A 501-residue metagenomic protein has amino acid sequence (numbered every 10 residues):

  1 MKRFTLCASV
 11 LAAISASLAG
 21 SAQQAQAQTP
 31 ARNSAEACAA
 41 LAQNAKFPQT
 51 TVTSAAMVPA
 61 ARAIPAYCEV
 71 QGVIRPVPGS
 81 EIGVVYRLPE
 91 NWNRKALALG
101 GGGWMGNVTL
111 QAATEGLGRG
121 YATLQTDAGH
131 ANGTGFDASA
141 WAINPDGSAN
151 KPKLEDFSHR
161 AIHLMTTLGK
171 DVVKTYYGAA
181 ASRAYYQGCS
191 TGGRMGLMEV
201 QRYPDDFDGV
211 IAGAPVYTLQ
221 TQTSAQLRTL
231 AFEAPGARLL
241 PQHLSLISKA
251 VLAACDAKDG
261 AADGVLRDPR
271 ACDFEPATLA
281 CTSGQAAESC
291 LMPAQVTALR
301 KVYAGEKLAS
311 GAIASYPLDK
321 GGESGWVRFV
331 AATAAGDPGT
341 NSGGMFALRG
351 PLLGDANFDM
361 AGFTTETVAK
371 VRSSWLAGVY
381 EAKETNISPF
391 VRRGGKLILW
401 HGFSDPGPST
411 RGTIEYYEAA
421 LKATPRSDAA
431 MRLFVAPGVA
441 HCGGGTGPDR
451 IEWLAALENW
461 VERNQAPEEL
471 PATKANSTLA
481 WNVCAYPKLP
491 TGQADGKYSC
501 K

Functional and structural regions predicted by a protein language model:
Q24-K95, L99, L110-A113, A261-L266 (+4 more regions): Catalytic-loop region of hydrolases
G103-A181, S224-A225, F232-P235, N357-V379 (+1 more regions): Cap/lid segment of the alpha/beta-hydrolase catalytic domain
N107, G188-M198: Glycine-rich nucleophile elbow surrounding the catalytic serine of serine-hydrolase chemistry
A179-S190: Alpha/beta-hydrolase fold nucleophile elbow
M198-V200, D205-K307, V435: A catalytic-pocket lid/entrance helix-loop region that shapes and gates access to the active site across common
I398-H401: Short beta-strand/loop motif that positions the catalytic acidic residue of the alpha/beta-hydrolase fold
G407-R411: Conserved alpha/beta-hydrolase "acid-adjacent" motif
M431-G444, N476-S477: Histidine-bearing beta->alpha loop at or near hydrolase active sites
